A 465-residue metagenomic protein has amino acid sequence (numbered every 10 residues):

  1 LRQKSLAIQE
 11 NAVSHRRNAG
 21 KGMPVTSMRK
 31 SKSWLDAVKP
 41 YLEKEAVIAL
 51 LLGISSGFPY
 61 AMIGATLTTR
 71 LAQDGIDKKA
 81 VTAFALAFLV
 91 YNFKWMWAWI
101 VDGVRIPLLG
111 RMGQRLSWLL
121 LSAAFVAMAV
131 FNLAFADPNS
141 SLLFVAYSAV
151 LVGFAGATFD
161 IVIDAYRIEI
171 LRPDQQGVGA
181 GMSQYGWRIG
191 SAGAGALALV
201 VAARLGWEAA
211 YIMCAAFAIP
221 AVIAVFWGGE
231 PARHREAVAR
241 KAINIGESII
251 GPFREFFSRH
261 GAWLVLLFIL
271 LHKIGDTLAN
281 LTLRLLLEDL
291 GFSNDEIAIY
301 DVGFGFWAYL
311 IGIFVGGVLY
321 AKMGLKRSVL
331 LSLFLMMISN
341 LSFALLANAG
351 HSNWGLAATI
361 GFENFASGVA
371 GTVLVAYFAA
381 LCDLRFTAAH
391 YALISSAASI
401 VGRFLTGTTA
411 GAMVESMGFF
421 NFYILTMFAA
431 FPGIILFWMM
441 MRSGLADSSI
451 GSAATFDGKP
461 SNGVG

Functional and structural regions predicted by a protein language model:
R29-L42, R233-L264: Juxtamembrane intracellular "pre-TM" segments in multi-pass secondary transporters
K32-Y91, W263-F268, H272, D276-L286: Helix-loop boundary and gating motifs at the non-cytosolic
K94, V178-A196, A397-T406: Glycine-rich segments within core transmembrane alpha-helices of 12-TM secondary carriers
W95-R111, G312-L325, V414: Helix-to-loop junctions at the C-terminal end of transmembrane segments in multipass secondary transporters
L119-P138, L335-H351: C-terminal ends and interior cores of transmembrane alpha-helices in multi-pass membrane transporters/permeases
L121, A127, A209-F226, Y423-M439: Symmetry-related core transmembrane helices of the 12-TM Major Facilitator Superfamily/SLC fold
Y300-A321, S332, S339: Transmembrane alpha-helices of Major Facilitator/SLC transporters
R327-L374: C-terminal transmembrane helical hairpin of 12-TM major facilitator-type secondary transporters
